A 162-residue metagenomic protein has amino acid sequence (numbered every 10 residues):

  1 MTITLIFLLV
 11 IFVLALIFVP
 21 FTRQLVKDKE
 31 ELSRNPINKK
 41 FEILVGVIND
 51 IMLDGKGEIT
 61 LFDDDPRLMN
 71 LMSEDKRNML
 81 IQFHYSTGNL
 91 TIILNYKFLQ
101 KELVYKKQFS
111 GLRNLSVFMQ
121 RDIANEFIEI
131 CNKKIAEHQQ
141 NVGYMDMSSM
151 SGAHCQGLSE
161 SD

Functional and structural regions predicted by a protein language model:
M1-R34: N-terminal signal-anchor transmembrane alpha helix of single-pass membrane proteins, serving as the membrane-anchoring
T2-I3, S33, I51, R113-M119: General structural signal for secondary-structure boundaries
L5-I6, K40-F41, M150: Intrinsic low-complexity, intrinsically disordered segments enriched in polar/basic residues
F21-T91, F98-L103: N-terminal topogenic membrane-targeting module
N89-D162: Cytosol-/stroma-facing membrane-proximal "stalk/adaptor" domains immediately downstream of transmembrane anchors
